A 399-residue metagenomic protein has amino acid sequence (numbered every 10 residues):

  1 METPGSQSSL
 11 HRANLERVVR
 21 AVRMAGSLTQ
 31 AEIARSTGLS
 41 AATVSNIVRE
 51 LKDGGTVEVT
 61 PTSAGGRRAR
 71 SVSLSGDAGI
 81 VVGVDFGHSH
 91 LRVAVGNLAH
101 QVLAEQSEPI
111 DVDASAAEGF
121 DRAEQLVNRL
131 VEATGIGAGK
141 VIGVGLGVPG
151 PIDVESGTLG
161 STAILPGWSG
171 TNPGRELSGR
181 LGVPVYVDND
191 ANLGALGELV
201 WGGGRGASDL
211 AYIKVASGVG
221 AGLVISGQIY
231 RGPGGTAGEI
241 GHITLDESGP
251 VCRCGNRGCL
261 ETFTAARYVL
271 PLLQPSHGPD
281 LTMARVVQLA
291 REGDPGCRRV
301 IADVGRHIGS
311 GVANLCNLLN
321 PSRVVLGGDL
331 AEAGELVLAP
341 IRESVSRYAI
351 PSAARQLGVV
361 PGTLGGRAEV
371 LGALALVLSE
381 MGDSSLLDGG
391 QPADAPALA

Functional and structural regions predicted by a protein language model:
M1-R68, S73-K140, S248-V251, N256-A399: ATP-binding/phosphotransfer module of carbohydrate and carboxylate kinases, centering on a glycine-rich
M24-A25, A99, L165, W201 (+1 more regions): Short helix-capping/turn signature of helix-turn-helix
V84, N189, I213, P233 (+1 more regions): Active-site flanking residues adjacent to catalytic metal/cofactor-binding acidic residues
N97, V154, V224: Short, acidic, Ser/Thr-enriched surface-loop or helix-capping motifs
V102, Q106-D209, L336-R347: Glycine-rich phosphate-binding loop and adjoining helix at the ATP-binding site of ATP-dependent phosphoryl-transfer
P149-I152, S217-G218, L330-A331: Short glycine-rich anion-binding loops that position phosphate/pyrophosphate groups of nucleotides and phosphorylated
D190, A216, A373: Active-site glycine-centered loops adjacent to acidic/histidine catalytic or metal-binding residues that shape
G203-F263: Glycine-rich phosphate-binding loop of actin/hexokinase-like ATP-binding domains
